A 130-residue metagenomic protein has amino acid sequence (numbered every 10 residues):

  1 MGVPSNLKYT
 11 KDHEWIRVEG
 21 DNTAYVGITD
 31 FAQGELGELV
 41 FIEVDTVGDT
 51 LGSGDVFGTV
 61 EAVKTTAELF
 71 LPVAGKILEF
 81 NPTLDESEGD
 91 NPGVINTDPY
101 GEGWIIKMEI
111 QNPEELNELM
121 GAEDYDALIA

Functional and structural regions predicted by a protein language model:
M1-S53, G89, T97-A130: Acidic, low-complexity mobile loops and tails
Q33-G34, A74-I77, P82-D85: Short, charged/polar surface micro-motifs in flexible loops or helix N-caps
V40-F41, G58-E61: Conserved interaction-surface patches within small, structured recognition/assembly domains
A62-T65, P82: Short, conserved catalytic or interaction motifs in soluble domains
F80-T97: Short, charge-rich, low-complexity interaction segments located in flexible loops at or near secondary-structure
